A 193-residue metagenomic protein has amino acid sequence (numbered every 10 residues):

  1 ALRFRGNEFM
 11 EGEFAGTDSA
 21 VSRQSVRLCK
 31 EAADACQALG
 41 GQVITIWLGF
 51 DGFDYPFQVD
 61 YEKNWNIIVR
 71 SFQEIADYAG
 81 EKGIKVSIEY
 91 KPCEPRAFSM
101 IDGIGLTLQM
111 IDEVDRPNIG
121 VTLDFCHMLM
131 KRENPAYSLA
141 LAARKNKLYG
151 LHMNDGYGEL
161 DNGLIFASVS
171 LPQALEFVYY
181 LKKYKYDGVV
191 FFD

Functional and structural regions predicted by a protein language model:
A1-L2, I44-I46, V86-I88, I119-L123 (+2 more regions): Hydrophobic faces of well-ordered beta-strands that scaffold small-molecule active sites in alpha/beta enzyme cores
L2-E8: Aromatic-lined carbohydrate-binding surfaces of glycoside hydrolases
R3, K91, C126-H127, Y157: Catalytic metal-binding/acid-base residues of hydrolase active sites
G6, Y78-G80, A143, Y184: A generic structural signal for short, solvent-exposed coil/turn residues that cap or connect secondary-structure
E8-G120, M130: Active-site acidic/histidine proton-transfer and metal-coordination neighborhood in alpha/beta enzyme cores
G16, V59, W65, A97-L108 (+2 more regions): Gly/Pro-rich active-site loop or hairpin
